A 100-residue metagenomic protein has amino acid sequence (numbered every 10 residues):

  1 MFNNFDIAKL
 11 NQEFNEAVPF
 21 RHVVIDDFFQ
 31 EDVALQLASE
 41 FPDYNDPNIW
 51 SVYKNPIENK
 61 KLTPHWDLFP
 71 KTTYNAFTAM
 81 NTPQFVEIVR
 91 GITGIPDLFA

Functional and structural regions predicted by a protein language model:
M1-A100: Fe(II)/2-oxoglutarate oxygenase catalytic core
